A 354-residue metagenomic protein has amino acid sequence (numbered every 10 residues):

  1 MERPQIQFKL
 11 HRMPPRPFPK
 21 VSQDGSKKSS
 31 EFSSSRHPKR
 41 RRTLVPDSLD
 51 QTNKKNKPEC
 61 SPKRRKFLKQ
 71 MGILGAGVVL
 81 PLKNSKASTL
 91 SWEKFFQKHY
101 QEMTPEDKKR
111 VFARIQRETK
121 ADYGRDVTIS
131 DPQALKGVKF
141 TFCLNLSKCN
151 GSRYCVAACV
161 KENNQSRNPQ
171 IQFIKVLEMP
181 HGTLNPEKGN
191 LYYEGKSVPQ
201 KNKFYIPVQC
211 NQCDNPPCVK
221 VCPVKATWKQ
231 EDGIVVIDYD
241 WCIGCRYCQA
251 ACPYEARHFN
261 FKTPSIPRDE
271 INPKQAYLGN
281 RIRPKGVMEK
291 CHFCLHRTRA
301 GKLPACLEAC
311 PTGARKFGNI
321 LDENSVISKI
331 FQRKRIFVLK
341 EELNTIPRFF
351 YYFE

Functional and structural regions predicted by a protein language model:
L10, D47, S61-K63, K94-A113 (+2 more regions): Extended, non-catalytic scaffold segments that flank or surround catalytic motifs
S22-Q23, S35-R42: Short Gly/Ser/Thr- and charged-rich N-terminal loops/segments that act as flexible capping/hinge elements
Q23-D24, S61-P62, P81-K139, E342-N344 (+1 more regions): C-terminal segment of N-terminal export signals and the immediately downstream linker at the start of the mature
T52-G75: N-terminal secretory signal peptides and thylakoid transit peptides that target proteins across membranes
R125, E162-Q200, W228-W241, A256-G286 (+1 more regions): Non-heme iron-sulfur electron-transfer modules
F142-A158, E162, N202-K225, V236-E255 (+3 more regions): Cysteine-centered iron-sulfur cluster-binding motifs in ferredoxin-type domains/subunits of redox enzymes
H296-E354: Long, compositionally biased charged/polar accessory segments in the mid-to-C-terminal portions of proteins
